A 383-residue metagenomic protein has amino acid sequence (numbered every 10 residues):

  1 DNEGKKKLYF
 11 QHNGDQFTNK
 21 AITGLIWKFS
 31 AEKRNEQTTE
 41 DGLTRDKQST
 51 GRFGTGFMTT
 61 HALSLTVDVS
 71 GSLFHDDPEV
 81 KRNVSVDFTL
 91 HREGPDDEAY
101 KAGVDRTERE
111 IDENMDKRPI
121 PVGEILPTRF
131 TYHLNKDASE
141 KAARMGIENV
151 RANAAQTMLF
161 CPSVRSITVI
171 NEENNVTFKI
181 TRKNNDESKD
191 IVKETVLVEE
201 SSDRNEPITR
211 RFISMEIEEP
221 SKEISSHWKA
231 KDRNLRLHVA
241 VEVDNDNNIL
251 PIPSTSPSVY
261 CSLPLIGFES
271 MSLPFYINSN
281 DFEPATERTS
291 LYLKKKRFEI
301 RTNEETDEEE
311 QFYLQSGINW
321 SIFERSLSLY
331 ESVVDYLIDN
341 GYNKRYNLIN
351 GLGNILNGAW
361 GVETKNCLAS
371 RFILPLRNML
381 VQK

Functional and structural regions predicted by a protein language model:
D1-K6, S64-K383: GHKL/Bergerat-fold ATPase module
F10-E79: Flexible ATP-lid and adjacent glycine-rich G1/G2 motifs of the Bergerat
